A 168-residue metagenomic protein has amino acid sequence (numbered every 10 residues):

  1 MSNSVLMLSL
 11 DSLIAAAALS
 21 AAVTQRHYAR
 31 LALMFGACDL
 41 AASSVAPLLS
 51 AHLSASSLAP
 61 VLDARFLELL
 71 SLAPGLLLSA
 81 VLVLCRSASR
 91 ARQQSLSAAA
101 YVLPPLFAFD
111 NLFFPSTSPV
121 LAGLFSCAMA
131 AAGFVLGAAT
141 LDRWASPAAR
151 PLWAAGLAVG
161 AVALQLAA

Functional and structural regions predicted by a protein language model:
M1-L13, V81-L106: Small-residue-enriched transmembrane helix starts and helix-helix packing motifs in multi-pass inner-membrane proteins
M1-S54, T117-L121: Juxtamembrane transmembrane-helix termini in multi-pass membrane transport proteins
M7-A16, A21, A100, P104-L112 (+2 more regions): Small-residue-rich hydrophobic segments that form or flank transmembrane alpha-helices in multi-pass membrane proteins
H27-R92, L136-R143: Membrane helix-loop-helix hairpins that form the core translocation module of multi-pass transporters
D39, S43, L72-L76, L103-F114 (+1 more regions): Core segments of transmembrane alpha-helices that mediate helix-helix packing or line hydrophobic substrate/ligand
F113-M129: Short alpha-helical packing/oligomerization segments
V135-A158: Interfacial loop-to-transmembrane junctions
A161-A168: Juxtamembrane boundary at the C-terminal end of a transmembrane helix
